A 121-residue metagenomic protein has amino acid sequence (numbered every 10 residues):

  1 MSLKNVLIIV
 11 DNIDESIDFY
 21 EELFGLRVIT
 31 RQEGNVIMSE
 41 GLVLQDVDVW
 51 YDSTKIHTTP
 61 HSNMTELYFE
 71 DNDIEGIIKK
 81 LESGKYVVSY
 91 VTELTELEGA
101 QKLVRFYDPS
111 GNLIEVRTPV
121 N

Functional and structural regions predicted by a protein language model:
S2-D11, V36, K55-S83, K102-Y107: Vicinal oxygen chelate
D14-R27: Amphipathic alpha-helical segments
Y20, D48, L81: Short, flexible helix/strand-to-coil boundary loops that buttress conserved ligand/catalytic motifs in alpha/beta
G25-R31, V87-T92: Short secondary-structure junctions
R27-H61, L113-T118: Conserved short beta-strand elements that form part of the metal-binding/catalytic scaffold of enzyme active sites
K79-N121: Vicinal oxygen chelate
